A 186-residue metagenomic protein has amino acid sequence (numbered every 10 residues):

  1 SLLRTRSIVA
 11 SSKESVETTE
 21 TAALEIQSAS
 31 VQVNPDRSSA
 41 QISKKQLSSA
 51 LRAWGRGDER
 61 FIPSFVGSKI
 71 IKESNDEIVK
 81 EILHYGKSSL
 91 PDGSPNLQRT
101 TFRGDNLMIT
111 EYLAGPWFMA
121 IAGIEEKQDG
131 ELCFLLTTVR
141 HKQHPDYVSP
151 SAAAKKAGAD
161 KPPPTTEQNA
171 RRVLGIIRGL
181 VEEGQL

Functional and structural regions predicted by a protein language model:
S1-I8: N-terminal mitochondrial targeting presequence
S12-K72: Hydrophobic ligand-binding cavity/cleft-lining segments
E17-E20, N34-S38, G86-G104, E126-L132 (+1 more regions): Intrinsically disordered, low-complexity coil segments
L24-S28, E77, F134: Intrinsic-disorder/low-complexity, polar/charged segments enriched in Ser/Thr/Lys/Arg/Asp/Glu/Gln
S30-Q32, L83, T138-R140: Residue-level recognition of well-ordered beta-strand positions that form the cores of beta-sheet-rich folds across
S68, R171-L186: Short, highly charged C-terminal tails/helix-capping segments
I70-P116: Glycine-rich portal/gate segments that line the openings of hydrophobic small-molecule binding cavities
E111-R172: Beta-strand/loop substructures that line and gate deep hydrophobic ligand-binding cavities in soluble
